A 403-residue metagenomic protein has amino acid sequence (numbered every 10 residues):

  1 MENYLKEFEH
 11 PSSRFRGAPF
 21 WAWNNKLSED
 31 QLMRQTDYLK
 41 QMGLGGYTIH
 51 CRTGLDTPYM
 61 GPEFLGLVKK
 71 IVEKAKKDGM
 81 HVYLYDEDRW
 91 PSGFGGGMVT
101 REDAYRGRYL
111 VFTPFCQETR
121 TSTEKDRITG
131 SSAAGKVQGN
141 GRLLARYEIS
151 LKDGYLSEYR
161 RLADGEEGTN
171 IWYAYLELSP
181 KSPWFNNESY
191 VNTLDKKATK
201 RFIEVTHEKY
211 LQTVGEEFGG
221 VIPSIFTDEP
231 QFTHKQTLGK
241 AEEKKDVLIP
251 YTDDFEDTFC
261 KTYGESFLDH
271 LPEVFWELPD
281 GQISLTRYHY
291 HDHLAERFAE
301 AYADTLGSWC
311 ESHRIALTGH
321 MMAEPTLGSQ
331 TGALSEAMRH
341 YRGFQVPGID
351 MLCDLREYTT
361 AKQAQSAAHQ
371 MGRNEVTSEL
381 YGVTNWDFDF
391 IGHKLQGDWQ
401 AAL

Functional and structural regions predicted by a protein language model:
M1-P11, R16, Q31-M42, M60-Y288 (+1 more regions): Mature extracytoplasmic enzyme cores
R14, P91-G95, E102, A301 (+2 more regions): Hydrophobic targeting/anchoring helices
R16-A22, H50-T57, W184-K196, I283-A295 (+3 more regions): Glycine- and acidic
G17-W21, Y47-I49, V82-Y85, P223 (+5 more regions): Hydrophobic faces of well-ordered beta-strands that scaffold small-molecule active sites in alpha/beta enzyme cores
A18-D30, N385-F388: Active-site mouth loops of central-metabolism enzymes
W23-K26, R52-G54, E87-W90, T227-F232 (+3 more regions): Active-site beta-loop-alpha junctions enriched in small/polar residues
Q31-R52, K70-K74, H81, W309 (+2 more regions): Catalytic domains of carbohydrate-active enzymes, especially glycoside hydrolases
H207-E217, H293-M321: Conserved, well-ordered alpha-helix/loop/beta-strand core segments that scaffold catalytic motifs
